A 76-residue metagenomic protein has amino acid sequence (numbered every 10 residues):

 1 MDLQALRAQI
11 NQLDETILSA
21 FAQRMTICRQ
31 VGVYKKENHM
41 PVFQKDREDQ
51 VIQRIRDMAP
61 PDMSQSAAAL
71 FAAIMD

Functional and structural regions predicted by a protein language model:
M1-D76: Domain-level signature for soluble enzymes in the chorismate/prephenate branch of the shikimate pathway
